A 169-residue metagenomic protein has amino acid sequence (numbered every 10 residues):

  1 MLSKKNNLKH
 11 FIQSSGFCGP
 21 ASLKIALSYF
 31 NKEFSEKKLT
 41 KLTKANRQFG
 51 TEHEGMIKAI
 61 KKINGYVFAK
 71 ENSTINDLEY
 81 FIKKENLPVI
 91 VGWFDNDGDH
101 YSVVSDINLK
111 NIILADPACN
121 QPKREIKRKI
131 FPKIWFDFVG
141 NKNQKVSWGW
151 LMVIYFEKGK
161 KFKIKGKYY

Functional and structural regions predicted by a protein language model:
M1, T43-F49, K83-N86, I107-Y169: Noncatalytic regulatory segments and standalone regulatory/sensor domains
M1-F49, D95, N108-K110, F156-Y169: Active-site-adjacent structural segments surrounding the nucleophilic cysteine of cysteine proteases and isopeptidases
S22-L23, G55-M56, I113: Generic structural signal for hydrophobic residues
F49-I60: A glycine-rich, hydrophobic loop/mini-helix early in the fold
K58-I82: Helix-adjacent hinge/juxtasegments
N72-S73, W93-F94, D116-A118: Active-site-proximal beta-strand/loop segments in catalytic clefts of secreted hydrolases
P88-V91: A short, Trp-centered hydrophobic/proline-enriched beta-strand micro-motif
D97-S102: Short, surface-exposed coil-to-beta transition loops
